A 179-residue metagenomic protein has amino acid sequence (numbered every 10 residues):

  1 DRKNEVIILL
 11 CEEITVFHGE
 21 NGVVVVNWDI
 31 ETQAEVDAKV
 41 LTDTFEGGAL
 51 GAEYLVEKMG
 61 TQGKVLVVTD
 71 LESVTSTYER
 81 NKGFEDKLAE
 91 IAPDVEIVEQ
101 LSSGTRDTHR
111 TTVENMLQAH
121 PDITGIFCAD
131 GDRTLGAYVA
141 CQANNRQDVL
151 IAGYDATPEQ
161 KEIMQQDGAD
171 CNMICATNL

Functional and structural regions predicted by a protein language model:
D1-L179: A residue-level marker of the well-folded mature domains of exported/periplasmic proteins
